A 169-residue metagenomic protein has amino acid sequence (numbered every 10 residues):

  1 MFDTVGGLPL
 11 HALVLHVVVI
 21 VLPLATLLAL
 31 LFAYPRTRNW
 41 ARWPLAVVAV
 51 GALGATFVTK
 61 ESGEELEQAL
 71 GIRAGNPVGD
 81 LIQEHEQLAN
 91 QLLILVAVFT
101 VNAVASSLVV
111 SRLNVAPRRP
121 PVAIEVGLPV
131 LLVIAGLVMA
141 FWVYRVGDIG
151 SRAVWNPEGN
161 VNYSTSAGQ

Functional and structural regions predicted by a protein language model:
M1-Q169: Polytopic transmembrane helical bundles with strong interfacial aromatic enrichment
